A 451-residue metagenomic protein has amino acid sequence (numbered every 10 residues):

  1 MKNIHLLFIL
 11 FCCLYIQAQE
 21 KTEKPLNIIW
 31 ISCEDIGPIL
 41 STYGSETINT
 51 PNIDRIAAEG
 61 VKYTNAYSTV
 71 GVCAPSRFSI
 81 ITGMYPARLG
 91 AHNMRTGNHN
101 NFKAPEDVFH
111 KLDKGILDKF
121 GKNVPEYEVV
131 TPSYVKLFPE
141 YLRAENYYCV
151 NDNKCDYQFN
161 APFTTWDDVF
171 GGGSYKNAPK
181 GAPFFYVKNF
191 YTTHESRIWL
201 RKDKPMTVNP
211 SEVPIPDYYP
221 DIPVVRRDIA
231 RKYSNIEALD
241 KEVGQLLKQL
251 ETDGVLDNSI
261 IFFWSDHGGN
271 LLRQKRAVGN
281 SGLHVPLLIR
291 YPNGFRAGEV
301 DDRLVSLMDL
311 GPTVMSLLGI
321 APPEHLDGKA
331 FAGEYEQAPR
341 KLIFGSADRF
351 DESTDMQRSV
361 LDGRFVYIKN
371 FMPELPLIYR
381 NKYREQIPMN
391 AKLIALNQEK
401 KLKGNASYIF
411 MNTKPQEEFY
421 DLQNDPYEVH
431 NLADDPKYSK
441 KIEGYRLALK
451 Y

Functional and structural regions predicted by a protein language model:
M1-P25: Bacterial Sec-dependent N-terminal signal peptides
T22-L26, P38-I48, M94, F102 (+9 more regions): Active-site-proximal cap/lid insertion segments
K24-I29, E59-T64, R143-V150, G181-F185 (+3 more regions): Loop/turn elements at helix/coil->beta-strand transitions in domains of secreted/extracellular proteins
W30-C33, G37-S133: Active-site segment of extracytoplasmic enzymes that catalyze sulfate/phosphate-ester chemistry
S32-C33, D152, W264: Generic enzyme active-site microenvironment
A57-V61, P86, R143, Y147 (+5 more regions): Sec-exported extracytoplasmic/periplasmic mature domains
Y63-N65, R296-D302, I320-K329, P339-G345 (+1 more regions): Acidic/polar loop patches that form or flank catalytic/metal-binding clefts of enzymes that bind anionic ligands
Y63-T64, A87-G90, E195-S196, G269-R273 (+1 more regions): Secretory-pathway/luminal and periplasmic proteins that interact with or process carbohydrate-rich
